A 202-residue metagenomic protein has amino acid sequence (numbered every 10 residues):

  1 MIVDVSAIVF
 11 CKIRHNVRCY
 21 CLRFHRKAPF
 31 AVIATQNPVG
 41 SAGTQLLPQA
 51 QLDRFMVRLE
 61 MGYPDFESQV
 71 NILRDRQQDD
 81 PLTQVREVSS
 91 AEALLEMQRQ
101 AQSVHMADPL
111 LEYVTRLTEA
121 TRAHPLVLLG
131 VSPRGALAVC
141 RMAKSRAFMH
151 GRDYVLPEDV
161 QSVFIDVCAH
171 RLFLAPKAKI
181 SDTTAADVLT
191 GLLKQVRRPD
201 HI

Functional and structural regions predicted by a protein language model:
M1, T35, F55, V114 (+2 more regions): Conserved RecA-like P-loop NTPase ATPase core
M1-V17: N-terminal low-complexity segments that are often proline-rich with Ser/Thr-Pro
R14, Q51, L73-Q77, T118 (+2 more regions): Hydrophobic aliphatic residues
R18-V104, K144-R146: Canonical AAA+ ATPase core
Y63-E67, N71-R74, P81-Q84, Q102-M106 (+1 more regions): Non-catalytic accessory segments flanking P-loop/AAA+ NTPase cores
Q84-V139: Conserved AAA+ ATPase small/helical "lid" subdomain
A123-I202: C-terminal engagement/docking regions of AAA+ P-loop ATPases
